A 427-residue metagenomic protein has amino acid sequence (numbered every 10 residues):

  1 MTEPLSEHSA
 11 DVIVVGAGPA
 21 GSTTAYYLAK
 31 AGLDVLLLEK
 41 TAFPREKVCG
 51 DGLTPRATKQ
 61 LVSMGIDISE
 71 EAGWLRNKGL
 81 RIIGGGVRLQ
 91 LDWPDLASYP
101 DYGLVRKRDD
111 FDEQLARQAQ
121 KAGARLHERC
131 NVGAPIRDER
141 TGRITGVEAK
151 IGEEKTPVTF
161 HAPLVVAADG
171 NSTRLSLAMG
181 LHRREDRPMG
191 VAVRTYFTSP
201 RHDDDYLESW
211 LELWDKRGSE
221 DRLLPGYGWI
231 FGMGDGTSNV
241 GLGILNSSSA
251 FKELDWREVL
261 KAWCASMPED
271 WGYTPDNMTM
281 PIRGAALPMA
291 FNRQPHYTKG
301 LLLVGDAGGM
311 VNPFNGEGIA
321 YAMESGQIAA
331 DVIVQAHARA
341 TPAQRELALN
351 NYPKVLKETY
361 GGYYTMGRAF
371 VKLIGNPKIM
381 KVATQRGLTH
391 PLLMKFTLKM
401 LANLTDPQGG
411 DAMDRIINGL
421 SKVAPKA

Functional and structural regions predicted by a protein language model:
P4-A20: Beta1/beta-strand and adjacent pyrophosphate-binding region of the FAD-binding site in flavoprotein oxidoreductases
A20, F43, S172: Conserved Rossmann-like nucleotide-cofactor binding loop
A29-C49: Glycine-rich FAD pyrophosphate-binding loop
A42-M64: Conserved N-terminal glycine-rich FAD pyrophosphate-binding loop of Rossmann-like flavoproteins
T58, V62-E113: A conserved beta-strand/loop capping segment in the N-terminal third of enzymes that catalyze redox or closely related
G73, N246-V332, A338, Q344: FAD/FMN-dependent oxidoreductases across multiple families
Q118-D270: Predominantly flavin-linked oxidoreductase catalytic cores and closely associated redox partners
V334-A427: C-terminal helical "tail/cap" subdomain of flavin- and related membrane-associated enzymes
